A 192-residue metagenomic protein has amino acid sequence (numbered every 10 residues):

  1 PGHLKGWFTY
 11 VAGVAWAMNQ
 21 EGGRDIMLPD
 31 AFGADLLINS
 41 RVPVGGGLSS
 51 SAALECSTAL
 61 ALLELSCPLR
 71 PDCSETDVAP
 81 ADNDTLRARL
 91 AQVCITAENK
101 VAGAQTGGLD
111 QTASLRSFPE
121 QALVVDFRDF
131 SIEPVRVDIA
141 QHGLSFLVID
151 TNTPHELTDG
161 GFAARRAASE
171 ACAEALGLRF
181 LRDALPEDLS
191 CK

Functional and structural regions predicted by a protein language model:
P1-A52, C56-R87, T96, V101 (+6 more regions): ATP-binding N-lobe of GHMP and related small-molecule kinases
P1-L4, Q121-K192: C-terminal nucleotide
